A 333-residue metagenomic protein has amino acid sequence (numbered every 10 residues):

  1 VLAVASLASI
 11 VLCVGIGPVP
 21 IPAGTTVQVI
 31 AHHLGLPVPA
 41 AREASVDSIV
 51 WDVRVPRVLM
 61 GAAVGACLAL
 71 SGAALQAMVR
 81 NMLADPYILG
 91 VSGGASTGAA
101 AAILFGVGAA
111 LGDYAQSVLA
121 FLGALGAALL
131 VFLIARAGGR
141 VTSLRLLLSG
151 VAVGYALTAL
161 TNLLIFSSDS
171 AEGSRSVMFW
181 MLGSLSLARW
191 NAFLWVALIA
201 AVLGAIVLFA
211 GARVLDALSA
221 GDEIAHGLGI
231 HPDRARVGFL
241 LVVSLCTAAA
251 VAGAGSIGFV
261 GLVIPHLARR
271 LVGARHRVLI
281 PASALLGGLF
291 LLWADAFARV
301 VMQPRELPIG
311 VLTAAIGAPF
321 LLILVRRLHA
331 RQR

Functional and structural regions predicted by a protein language model:
V1-R333: Alpha-helical transmembrane segments in inner-membrane proteins
